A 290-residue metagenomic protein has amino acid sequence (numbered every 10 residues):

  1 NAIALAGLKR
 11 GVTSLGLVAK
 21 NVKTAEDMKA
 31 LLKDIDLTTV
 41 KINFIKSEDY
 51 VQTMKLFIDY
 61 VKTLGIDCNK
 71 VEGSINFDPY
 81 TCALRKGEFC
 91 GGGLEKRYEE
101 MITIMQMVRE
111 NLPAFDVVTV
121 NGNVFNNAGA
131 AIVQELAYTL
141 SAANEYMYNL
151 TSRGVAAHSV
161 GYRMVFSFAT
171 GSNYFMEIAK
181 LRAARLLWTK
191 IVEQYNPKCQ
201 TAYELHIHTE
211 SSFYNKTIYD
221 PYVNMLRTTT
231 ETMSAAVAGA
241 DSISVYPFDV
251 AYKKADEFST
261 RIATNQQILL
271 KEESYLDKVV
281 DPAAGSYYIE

Functional and structural regions predicted by a protein language model:
N1-N173, E177, K198, E204-H208 (+2 more regions): Catalytic alpha/beta active-site cores
G11, G65, W188, A238 (+2 more regions): Conserved, mostly hydrophobic/aromatic
R85-G91, Y98, Q106-E110, T209-T217 (+5 more regions): Anaerobic metallocofactor- and corrinoid-dependent redox/one-carbon enzyme cores, especially those from methanogenesis
A130-L136, G171-A183, S212-M225, K253-A263 (+1 more regions): Short glycine/threonine-rich loop-to-helix capping motif typified by GTGT followed within a few residues by an Asp-Pro
A143-Y148, P221-A240, I262-K271: Glycine-rich and small/hydrophobic secondary-structure elements
L181-L187, I191, T209, T229-T232 (+2 more regions): Extended, hydrophobic alpha-helical segments in both membrane/secreted and soluble proteins
E193-N196: Non-transmembrane, aqueous-exposed alpha-helical and coiled segments at domain scale
T230, D241-E290: Active-site or pore-adjacent capping/gating segments
